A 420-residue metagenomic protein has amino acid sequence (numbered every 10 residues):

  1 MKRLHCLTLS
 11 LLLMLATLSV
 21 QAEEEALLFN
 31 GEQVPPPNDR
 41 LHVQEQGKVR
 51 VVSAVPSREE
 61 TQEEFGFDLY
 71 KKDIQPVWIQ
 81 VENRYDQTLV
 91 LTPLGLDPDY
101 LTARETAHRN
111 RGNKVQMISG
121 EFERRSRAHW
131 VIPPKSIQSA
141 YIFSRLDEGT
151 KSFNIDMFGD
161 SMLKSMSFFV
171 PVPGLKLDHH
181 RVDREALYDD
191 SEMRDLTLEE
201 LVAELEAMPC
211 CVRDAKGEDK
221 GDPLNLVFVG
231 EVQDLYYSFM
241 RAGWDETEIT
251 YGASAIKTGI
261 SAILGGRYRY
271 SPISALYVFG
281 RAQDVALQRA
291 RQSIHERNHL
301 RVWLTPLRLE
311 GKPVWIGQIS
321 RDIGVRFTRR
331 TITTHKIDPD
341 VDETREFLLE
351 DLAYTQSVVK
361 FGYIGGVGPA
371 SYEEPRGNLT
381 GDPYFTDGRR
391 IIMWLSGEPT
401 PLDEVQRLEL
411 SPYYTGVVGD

Functional and structural regions predicted by a protein language model:
T8-T17: Bacterial N-terminal signal peptides
E23-L27, D99, S126-E192: Surface-exposed edge beta-strand/loop patches
A26-K71, L205: Low-complexity, acidic Ser/Thr/Pro/Gly-rich terminal tails and inter-domain linkers that flank the onset of structured
T61-W78, R84-T88, V131-P133, K216-G217: Short, solvent-exposed beta-strand/turn "edge" segments of beta-rich domains on protein surfaces
Q75, E82, G252-V418: A cross-kingdom signal targeting lumenal/periplasmic-facing segments of multi-pass membrane and secretory-pathway
R84-P133, Q138: The feature marks short-to-medium sequence segments in extracytoplasmic or secretory-pathway proteins
Q87-G95, F153-I155, Y236-R241: Short, hydrophobic/aromatic beta-strand segments
M208-S238: Terminal, regulation- and interaction-focused segments at domain boundaries
